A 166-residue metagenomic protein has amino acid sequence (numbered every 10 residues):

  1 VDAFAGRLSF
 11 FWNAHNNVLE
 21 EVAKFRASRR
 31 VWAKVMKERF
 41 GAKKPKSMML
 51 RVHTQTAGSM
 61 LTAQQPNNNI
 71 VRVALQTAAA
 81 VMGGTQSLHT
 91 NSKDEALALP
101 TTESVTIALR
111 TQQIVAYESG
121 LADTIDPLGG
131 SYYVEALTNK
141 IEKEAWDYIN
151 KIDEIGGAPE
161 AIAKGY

Functional and structural regions predicted by a protein language model:
V1, A5-N68, N150: Gly/Pro-rich turn-and-neighbor structural signature
V1-A5, S28-R29, A33-K43, V71-G84 (+1 more regions): Structured alpha-helical segments in the cores of large, soluble enzyme domains
F11-H15, F25, V35, H53-A57 (+5 more regions): Generic beta-strand/beta-sheet core signal
E21, W32, G83, P127-L128: A broadly tuned "polar low-complexity/structure-edge" signature
K24-R26, M48, P66-I70, Q86 (+3 more regions): Generic preference for flexible, low-structure residues
L75-A78, Q86-Y166: Active-site or pore-adjacent capping/gating segments
